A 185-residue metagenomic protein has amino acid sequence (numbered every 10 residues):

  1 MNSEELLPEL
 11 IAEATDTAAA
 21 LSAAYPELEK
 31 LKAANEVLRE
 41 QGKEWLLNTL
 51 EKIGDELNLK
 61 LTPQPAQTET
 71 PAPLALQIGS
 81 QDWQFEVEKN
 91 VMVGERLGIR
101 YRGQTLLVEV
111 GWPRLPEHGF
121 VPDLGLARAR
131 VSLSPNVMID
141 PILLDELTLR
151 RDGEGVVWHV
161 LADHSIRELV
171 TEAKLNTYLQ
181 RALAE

Functional and structural regions predicted by a protein language model:
N2-A12: Eukaryotic low-complexity, non-globular regulatory regions
A12-A72: Contiguous, amphipathic alpha-helical segments that mediate oligomerization or scaffolding in large protein assemblies
L76-E185: Intrinsic disorder/low-complexity polar-acidic segments
